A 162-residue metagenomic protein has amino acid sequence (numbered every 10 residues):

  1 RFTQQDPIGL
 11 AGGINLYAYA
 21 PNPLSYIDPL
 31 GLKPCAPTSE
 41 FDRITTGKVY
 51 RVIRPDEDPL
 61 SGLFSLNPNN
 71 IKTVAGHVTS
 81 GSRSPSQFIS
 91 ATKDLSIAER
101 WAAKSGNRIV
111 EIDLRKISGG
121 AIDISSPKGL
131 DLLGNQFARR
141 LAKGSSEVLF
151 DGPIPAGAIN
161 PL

Functional and structural regions predicted by a protein language model:
R1-A36: Short turn/helix-capping motifs enriched in Asx and small/polar residues
C35-L162: NAD-dependent ADP-ribosyltransferases
